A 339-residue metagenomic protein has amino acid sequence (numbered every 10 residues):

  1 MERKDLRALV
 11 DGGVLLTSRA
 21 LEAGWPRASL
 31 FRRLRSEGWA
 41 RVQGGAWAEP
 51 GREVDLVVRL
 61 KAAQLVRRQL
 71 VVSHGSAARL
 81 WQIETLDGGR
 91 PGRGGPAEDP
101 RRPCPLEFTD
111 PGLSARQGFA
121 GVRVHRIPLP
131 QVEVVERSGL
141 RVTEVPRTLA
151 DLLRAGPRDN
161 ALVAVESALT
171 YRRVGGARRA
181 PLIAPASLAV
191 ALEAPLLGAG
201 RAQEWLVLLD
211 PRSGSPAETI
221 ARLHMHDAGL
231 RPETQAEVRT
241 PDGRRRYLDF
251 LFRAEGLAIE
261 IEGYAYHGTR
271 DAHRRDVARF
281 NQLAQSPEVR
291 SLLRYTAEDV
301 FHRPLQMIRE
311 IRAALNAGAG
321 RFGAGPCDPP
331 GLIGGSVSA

Functional and structural regions predicted by a protein language model:
M1-G198, A319-A339: Short gly/ser-rich loop at a beta-strand->alpha-helix junction or flexible surface loop bordering the NTP-binding
D11, G24, R172-A339: Surface segments flanking catalytic/ligand-binding clefts of nucleic-acid enzymes
